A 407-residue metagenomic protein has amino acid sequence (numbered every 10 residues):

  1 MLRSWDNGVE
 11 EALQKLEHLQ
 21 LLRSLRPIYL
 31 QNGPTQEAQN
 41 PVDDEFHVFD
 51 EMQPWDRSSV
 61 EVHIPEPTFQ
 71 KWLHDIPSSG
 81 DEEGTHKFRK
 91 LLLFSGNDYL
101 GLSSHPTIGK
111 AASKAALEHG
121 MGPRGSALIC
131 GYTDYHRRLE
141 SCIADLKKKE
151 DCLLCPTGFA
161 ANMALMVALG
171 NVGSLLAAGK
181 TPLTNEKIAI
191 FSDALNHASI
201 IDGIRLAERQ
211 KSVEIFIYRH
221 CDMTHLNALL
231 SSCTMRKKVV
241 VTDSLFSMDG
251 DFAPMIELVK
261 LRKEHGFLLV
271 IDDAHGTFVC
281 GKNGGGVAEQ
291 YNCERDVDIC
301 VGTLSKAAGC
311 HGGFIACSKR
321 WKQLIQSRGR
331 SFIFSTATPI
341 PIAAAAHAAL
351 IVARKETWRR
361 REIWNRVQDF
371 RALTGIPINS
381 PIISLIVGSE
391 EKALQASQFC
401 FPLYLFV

Functional and structural regions predicted by a protein language model:
M1-N97: Conserved N-terminal helix/loop that builds the PLP phosphate-binding region of the aspartate aminotransferase-like
Q14, R23, L30-E61, L102 (+1 more regions): Conserved PLP-binding catalytic core of the aspartate aminotransferase-like
D98, S212-V270: Active-site phosphate-binding strand-loop segment of PLP-dependent enzymes
T107-T157: Conserved N-terminal alpha-helix of the aminotransferase class I/II PLP-enzyme fold
L169-A198: Conserved PLP-anchoring active-site segment centered on the Schiff-base-forming lysine
L195, L245, D273-H275: Conserved Walker B
H265-L268, H275, C280-S380, E391-K392: Active-site C-terminal subdomain of aminotransferase-like
